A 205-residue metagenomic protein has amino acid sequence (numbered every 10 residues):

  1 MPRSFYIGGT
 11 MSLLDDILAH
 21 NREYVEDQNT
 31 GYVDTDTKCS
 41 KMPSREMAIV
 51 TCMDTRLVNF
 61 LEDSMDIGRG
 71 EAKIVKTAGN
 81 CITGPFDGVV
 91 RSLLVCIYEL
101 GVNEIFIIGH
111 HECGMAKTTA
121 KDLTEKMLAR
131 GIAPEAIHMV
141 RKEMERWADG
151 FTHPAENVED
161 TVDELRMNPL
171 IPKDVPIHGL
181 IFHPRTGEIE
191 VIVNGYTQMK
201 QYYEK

Functional and structural regions predicted by a protein language model:
F5-R45, N80-P85, Y98-L100, M115-K205: Divalent-metal-activated hydrolytic enzyme cores
N29-V90: Conserved beta-strand-loop surface patch within small alpha/beta domains used for substrate/adaptor or ligand engagement
E46-A48, A72-K73, N103-F106, H178-G179: Structural motif
V50-C52, K76, I108-H110, L180-H183: Short beta-strand segments
M53-R56, H111-M115: Gly/Ser/Thr-rich loops at beta-strand to alpha-helix junctions that form or flank small-molecule/cofactor-binding
V90-I97: Short secondary-structure capping micro-motifs at structural edges
Y98-H110: Ordered, amphipathic secondary-structure segments that act as subunit-interaction surfaces in large macromolecular
